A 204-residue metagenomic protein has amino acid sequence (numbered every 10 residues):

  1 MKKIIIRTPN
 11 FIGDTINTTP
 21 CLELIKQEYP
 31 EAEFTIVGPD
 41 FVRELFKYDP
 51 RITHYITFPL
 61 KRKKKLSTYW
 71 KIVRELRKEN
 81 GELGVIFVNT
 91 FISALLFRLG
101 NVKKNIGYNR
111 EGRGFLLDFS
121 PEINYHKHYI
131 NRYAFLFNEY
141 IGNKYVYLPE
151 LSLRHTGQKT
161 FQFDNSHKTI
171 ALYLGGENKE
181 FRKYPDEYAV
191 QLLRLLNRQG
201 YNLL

Functional and structural regions predicted by a protein language model:
M1-L204: Catalytic machinery of carbohydrate-active enzymes, primarily nucleotide-sugar-dependent glycosyltransferases
